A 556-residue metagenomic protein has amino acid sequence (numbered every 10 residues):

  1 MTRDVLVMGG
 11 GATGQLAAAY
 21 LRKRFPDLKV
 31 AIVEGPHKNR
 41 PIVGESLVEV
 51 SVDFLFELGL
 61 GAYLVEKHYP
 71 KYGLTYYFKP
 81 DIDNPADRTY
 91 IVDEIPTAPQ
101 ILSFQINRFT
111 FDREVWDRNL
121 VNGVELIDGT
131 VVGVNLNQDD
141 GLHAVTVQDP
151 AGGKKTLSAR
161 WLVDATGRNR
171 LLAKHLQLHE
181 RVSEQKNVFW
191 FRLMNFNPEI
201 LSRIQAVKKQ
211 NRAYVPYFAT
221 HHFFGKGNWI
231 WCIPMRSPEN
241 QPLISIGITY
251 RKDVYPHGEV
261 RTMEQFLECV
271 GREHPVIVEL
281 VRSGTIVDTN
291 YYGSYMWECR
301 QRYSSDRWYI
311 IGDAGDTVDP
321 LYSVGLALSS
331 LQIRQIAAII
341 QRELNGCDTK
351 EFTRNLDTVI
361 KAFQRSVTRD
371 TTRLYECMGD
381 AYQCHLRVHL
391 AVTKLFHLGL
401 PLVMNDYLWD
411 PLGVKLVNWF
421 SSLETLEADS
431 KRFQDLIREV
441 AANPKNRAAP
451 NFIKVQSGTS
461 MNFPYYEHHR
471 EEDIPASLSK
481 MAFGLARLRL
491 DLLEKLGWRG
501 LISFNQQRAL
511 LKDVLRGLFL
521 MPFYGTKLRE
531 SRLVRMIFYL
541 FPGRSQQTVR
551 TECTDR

Functional and structural regions predicted by a protein language model:
M1-T13, A31: Beta1/beta-strand and adjacent pyrophosphate-binding region of the FAD-binding site in flavoprotein oxidoreductases
M8, Y20-V43: Glycine-rich FAD pyrophosphate-binding loop
R40-N84: N-terminal FAD cofactor-binding segment of flavoenzymes
K67, P234-P238, K252-L374: FAD/FMN-dependent oxidoreductases across multiple families
P85-I106, G247-D253: Helix-loop-beta segment of a Rossmann-like dinucleotide-binding subdomain
P96-D117, Y255-R261: Short beta-strand to alpha-helix junction loop
R118-E273, I333: Predominantly flavin-linked oxidoreductase catalytic cores and closely associated redox partners
I339-R556: C-terminal helical "tail/cap" subdomain of flavin- and related membrane-associated enzymes
